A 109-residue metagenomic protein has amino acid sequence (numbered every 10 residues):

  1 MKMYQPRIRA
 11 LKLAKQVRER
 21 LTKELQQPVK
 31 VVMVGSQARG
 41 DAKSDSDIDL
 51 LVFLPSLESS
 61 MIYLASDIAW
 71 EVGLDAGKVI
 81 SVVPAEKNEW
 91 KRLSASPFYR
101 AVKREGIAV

Functional and structural regions predicted by a protein language model:
M1-K30, A38-S44, L54-V109: Catalytic core of pol beta-like nucleotidyltransferases
I48-V52: Short beta-strand->loop micro-motif that forms the acidic, two-metal-ion catalytic signature in nucleotide-processing
